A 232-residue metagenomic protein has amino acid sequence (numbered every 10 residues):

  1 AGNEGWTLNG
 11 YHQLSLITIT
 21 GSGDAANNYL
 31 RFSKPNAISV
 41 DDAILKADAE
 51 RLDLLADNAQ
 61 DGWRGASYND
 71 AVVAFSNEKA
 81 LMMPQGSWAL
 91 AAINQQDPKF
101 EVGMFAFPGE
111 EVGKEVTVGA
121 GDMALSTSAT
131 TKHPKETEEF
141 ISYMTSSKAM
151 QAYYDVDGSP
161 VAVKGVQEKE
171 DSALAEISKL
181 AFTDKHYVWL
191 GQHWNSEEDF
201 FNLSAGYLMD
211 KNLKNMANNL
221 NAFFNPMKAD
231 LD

Functional and structural regions predicted by a protein language model:
A1-K34, A80: Extracytoplasmic/periplasmic solute-binding protein
T18-G23, D57-N58, T130-T137: Short helix-loop capping/hinge motifs at secondary-structure junctions, enriched in acidic/polar residues
L30-R64: Glycine-centered hinge/linker elements that transmit conformational signals in sensory and ligand-binding systems
W63-S76: Short helix-initiation/N-cap motifs at beta->coil->alpha
Y68, Q85-L90, G121-M123: Beta->alpha turn/N-cap motifs
N77-Q85, F100: Alpha-to-beta junction loops
Q95-D157: Extracytoplasmic/periplasmic substrate-recognition and gating elements
F182-D232: Conserved C-terminal helix/tail region of periplasmic/extracytoplasmic solute-binding proteins
